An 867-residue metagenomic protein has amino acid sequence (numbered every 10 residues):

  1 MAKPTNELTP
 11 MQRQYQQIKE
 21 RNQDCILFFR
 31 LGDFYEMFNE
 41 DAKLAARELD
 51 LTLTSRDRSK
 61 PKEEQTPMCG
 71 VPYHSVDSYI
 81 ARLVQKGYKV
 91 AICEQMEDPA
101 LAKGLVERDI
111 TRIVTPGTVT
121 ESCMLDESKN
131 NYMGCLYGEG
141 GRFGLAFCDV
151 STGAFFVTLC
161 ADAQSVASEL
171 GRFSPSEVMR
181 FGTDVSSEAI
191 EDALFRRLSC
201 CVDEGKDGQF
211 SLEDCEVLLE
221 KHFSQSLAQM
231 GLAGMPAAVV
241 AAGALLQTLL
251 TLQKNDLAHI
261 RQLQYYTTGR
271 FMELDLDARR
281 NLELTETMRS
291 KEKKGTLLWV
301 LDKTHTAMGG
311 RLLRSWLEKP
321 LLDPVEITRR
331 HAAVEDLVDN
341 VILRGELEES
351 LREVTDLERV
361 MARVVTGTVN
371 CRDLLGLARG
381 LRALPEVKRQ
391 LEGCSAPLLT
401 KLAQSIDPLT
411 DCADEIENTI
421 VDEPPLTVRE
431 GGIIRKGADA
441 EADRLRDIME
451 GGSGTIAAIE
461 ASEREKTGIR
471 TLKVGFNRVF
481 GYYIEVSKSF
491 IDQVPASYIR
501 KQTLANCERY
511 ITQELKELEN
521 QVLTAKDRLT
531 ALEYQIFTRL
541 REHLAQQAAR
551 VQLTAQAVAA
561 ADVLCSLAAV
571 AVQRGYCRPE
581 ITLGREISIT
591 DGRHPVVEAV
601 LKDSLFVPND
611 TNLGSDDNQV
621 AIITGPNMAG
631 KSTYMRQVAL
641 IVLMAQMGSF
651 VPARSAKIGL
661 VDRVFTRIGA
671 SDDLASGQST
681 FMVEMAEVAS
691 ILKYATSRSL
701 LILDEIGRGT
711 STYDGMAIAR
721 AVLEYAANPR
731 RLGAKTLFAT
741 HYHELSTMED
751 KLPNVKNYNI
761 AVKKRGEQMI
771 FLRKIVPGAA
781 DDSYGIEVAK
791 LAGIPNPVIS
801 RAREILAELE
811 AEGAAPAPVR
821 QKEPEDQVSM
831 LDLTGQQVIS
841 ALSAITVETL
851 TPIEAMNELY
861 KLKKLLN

Functional and structural regions predicted by a protein language model:
A2-D336, G345, R352, D356-V365 (+2 more regions): Charged catalytic and DNA/RNA-contacting regions of genome-maintenance and nucleic-acid-processing enzymes
N39, M235, H305-T306, W316 (+5 more regions): ATPase nucleotide-binding head domains, primarily ABC-like/P-loop NTPase cores
A42-P61, C148-P175, D492-L523, D603-L613 (+1 more regions): Extended active-site and interfacial segments that coordinate phosphate-rich ligands in large catalytic machineries
C93, P116-L125, D256, E392-L398 (+6 more regions): Active-site phosphate-binding and catalytic loops of NTP-dependent enzymes
L170, P175-T183, E514-Q547, F650-A653 (+1 more regions): Conserved catalytic alpha/beta cores of large enzymes that bind or transform nucleotide phosphates and polynucleotides
Q209-E220, M272-L276, M288, R379-A458 (+4 more regions): Amphipathic heptad-repeat alpha-helical coiled-coil/stalk segments that mediate oligomerization, filament/stalk
I327-R330, S350, V354, G452 (+4 more regions): Intracellular alpha-helical coupling/juxtamembrane segments of multi-pass membrane proteins
G475-N477, S843-N867: Terminal-proximal interaction/regulatory segments of ATP-powered molecular machines
